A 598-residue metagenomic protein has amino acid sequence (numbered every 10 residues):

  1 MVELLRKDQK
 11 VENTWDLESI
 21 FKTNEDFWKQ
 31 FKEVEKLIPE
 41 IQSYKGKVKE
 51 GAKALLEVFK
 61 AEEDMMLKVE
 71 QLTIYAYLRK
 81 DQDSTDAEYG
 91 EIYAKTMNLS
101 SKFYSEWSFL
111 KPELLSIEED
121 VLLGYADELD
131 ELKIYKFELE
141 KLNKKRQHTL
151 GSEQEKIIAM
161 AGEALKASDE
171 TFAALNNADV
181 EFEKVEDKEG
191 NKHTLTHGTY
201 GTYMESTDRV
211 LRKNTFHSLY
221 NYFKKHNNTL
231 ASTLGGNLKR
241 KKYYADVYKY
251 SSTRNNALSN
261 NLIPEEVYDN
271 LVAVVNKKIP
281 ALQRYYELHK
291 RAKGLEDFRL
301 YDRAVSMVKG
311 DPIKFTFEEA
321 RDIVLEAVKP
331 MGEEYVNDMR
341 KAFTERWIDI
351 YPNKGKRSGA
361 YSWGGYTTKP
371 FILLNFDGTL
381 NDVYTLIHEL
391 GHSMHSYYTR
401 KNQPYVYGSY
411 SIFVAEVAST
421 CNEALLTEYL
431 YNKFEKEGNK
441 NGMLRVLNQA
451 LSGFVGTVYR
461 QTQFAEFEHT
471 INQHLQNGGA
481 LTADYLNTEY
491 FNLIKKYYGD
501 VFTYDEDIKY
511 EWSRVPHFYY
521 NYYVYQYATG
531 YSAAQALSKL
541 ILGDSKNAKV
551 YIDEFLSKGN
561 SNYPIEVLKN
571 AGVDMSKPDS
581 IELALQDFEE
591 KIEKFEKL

Functional and structural regions predicted by a protein language model:
M1-G310, K597: A well-structured
D8-Q9, K22, L110, L114-I117 (+12 more regions): C-terminal, non-catalytic "cap/extension" segments appended to globular domains
A292-P330, V336, T344, H395 (+4 more regions): Long, K/E/R/D-enriched contiguous segments that form extended
P312-F317, T367-I387: Short pre-active-site segment immediately N-terminal to the catalytic Zn-binding motif
I313-F315, I348-T368: Catalytic zinc-binding patch centered on the HExxH motif and its immediate surroundings that defines zinc-dependent
E326, P330-N337, W363, H392 (+2 more regions): Conserved helix-loop functional segments at active or binding sites
Y384, S396-T420: Post-HEXXH active-site segment of zinc metalloproteases
Y410-K440, A450-S452, G456, G530: Post-HExxH zinc-binding segment in Zn-dependent metallohydrolases
